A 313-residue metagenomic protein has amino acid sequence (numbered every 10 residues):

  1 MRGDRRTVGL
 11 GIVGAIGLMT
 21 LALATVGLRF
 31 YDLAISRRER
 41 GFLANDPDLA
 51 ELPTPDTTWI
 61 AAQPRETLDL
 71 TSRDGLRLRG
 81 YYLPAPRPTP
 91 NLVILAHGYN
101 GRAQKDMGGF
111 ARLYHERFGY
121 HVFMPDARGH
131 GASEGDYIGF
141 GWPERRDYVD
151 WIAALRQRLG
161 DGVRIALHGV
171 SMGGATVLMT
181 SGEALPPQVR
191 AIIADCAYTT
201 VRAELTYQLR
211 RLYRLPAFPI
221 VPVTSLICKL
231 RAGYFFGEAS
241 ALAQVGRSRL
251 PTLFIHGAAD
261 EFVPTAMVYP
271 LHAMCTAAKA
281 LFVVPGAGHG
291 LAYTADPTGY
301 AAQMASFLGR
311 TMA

Functional and structural regions predicted by a protein language model:
V8-L70: An N-terminal hydrophobic leader/cap segment in hydrolases
Y99-L113: The serine-hydrolase catalytic nucleophile loop
H115-E134: Conserved alpha/beta-hydrolase
I138-L159: Alpha/beta-hydrolase active-site loop
M179-F235, A243: Hydrolase active-site cap/lid region
R247-R249, F254-H256, D260: Short beta-strand/loop motif that positions the catalytic acidic residue of the alpha/beta-hydrolase fold
A258-V263, G290-L291: Acidic catalytic loop of the alpha/beta-hydrolase fold
A287-A301: Catalytic histidine-centered segment of alpha/beta-hydrolase-like enzymes
